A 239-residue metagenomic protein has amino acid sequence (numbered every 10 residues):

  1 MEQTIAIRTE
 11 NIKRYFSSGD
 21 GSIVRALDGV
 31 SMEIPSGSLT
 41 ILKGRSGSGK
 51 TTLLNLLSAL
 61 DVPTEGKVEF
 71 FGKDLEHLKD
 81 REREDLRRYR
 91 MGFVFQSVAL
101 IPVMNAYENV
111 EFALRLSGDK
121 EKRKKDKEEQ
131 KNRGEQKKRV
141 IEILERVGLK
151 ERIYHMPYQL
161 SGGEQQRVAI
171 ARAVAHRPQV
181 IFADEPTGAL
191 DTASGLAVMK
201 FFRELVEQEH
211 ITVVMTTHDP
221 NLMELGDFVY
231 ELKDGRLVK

Functional and structural regions predicted by a protein language model:
M1-Q3: Short, low-complexity, intrinsically disordered N-terminal peptides in bacterial proteins
I5-I7, I12-R123, E129-V229: ABC family nucleotide-binding domain
V229-K239: H-loop (His-switch) and adjacent beta-strand-loop-beta switch element of ABC-type ATPase nucleotide-binding domains
